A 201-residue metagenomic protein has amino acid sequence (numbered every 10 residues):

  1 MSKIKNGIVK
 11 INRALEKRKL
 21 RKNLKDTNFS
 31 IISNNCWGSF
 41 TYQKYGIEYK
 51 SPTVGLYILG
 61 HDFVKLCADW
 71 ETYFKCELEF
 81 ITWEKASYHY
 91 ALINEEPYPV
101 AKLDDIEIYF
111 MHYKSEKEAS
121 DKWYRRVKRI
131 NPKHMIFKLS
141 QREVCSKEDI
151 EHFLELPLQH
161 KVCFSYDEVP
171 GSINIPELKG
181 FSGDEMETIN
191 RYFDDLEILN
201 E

Functional and structural regions predicted by a protein language model:
M1-T27: Membrane-proximal basic amphipathic "stem/tether" segments
K3, G7, N12, G55-I58 (+3 more regions): Non-membrane alpha-helical secondary structure
L20-T27, I32-M135, S140, C145-S146 (+2 more regions): Positively charged, amphipathic N-terminal segments that serve as targeting/anchoring signals
E151-Q159: Short, surface-exposed basic-aromatic patches at helix termini and helix-loop junctions that form
V162-D167: Short internal beta-strands
P170-E201: C-terminal regions of proteins
